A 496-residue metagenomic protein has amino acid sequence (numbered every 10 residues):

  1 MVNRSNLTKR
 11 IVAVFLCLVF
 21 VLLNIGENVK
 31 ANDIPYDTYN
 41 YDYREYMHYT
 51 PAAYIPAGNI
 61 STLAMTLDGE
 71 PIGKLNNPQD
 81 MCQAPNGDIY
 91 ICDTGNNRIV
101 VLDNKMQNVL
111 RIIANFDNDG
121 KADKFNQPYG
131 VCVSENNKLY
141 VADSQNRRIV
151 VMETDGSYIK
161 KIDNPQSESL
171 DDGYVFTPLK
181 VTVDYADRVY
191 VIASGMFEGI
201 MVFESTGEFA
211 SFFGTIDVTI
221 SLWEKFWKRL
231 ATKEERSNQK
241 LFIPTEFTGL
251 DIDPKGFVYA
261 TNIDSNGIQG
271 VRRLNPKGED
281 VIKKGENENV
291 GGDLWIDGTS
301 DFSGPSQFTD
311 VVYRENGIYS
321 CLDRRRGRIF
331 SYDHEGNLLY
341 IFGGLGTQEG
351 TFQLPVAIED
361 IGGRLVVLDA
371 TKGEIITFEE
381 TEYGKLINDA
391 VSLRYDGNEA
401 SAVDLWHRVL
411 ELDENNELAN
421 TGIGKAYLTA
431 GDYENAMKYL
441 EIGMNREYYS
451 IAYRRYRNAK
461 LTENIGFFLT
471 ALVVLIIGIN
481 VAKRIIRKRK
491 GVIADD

Functional and structural regions predicted by a protein language model:
V2-V12: Bacterial N-terminal signal peptides that target proteins for export
V12-V14, I479: N-terminal leader/targeting segments
V14-N24: Bacterial N-terminal signal peptides
L22-D33: Sec-dependent signal peptide cleavage junction
A31-Y433, G443-M444, S450-D496: Eukaryotic scaffold repeat domains enriched in small/polar residues
A436: Bilobed periplasmic-binding protein-like "clamshell/Venus-flytrap" ligand-binding domains
